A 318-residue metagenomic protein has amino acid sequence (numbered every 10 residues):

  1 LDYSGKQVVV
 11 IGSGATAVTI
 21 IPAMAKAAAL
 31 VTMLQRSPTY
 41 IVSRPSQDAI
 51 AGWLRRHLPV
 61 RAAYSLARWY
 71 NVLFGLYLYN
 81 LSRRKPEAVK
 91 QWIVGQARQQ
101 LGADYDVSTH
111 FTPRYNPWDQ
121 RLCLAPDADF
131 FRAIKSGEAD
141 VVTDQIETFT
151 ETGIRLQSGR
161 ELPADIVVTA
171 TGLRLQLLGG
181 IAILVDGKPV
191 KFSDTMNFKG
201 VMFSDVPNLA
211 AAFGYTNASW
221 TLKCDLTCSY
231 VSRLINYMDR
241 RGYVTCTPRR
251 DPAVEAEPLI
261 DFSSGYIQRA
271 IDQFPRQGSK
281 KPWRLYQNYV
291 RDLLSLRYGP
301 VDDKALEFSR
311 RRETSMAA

Functional and structural regions predicted by a protein language model:
L1-D106, A139, L162, T195 (+1 more regions): Rossmann-like dinucleotide-binding core of oxidoreductases
I11, Q157, A164-I166, A170-G172 (+1 more regions): Short, well-ordered coil/turn residues at beta-beta hairpins and beta-strand->alpha-helix junctions within
A29, D165, P207: Conserved acidic residues
V107-D127: Helix-loop-beta segment of a Rossmann-like dinucleotide-binding subdomain
G137-Q157: A conserved short coil-to-beta-strand element within the FAD-binding core of flavoproteins
A170-D239: Glycine/threonine-rich phosphate-binding loop and adjacent beta-strand/alpha-helix elements that clamp
D225, S229-A318: C-terminal active-site-capping segments
